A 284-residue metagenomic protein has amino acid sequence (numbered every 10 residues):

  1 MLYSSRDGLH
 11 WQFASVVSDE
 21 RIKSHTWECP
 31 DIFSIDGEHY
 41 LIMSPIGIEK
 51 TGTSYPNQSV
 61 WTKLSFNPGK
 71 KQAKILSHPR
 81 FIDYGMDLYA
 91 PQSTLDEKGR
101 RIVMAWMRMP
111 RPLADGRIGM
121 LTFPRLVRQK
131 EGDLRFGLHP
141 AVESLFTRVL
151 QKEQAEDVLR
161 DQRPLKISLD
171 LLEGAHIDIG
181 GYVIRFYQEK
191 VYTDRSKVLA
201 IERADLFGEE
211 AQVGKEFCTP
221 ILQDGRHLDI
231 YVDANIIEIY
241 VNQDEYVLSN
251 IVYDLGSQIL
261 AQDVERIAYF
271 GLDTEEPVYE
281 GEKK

Functional and structural regions predicted by a protein language model:
M1-L2, E49-K63, P112-A114, F123-P124: Structural motif
M1-L2, F13-R21, C29-F33, E38-T51 (+1 more regions): Hydrophobic core segments of beta-strands in well-ordered, beta-rich domains
L2-G8: Conserved Ser/Thr-centered positions that define the repeating blades of beta-propeller domains
G8-W11, N242-Q243: Residue-level signal for glycine
H10-F13, I75: Residue-level detector of beta-propeller blades
V17-H25, R80-G85: Short loop/turn motifs that recur once per blade in beta-propeller domains
H25-P30, L88-P91: Repeated scaffold domains used in trafficking and secretory/extracellular systems, primarily beta-propellers
S65-K284: Beta-rich accessory regions
